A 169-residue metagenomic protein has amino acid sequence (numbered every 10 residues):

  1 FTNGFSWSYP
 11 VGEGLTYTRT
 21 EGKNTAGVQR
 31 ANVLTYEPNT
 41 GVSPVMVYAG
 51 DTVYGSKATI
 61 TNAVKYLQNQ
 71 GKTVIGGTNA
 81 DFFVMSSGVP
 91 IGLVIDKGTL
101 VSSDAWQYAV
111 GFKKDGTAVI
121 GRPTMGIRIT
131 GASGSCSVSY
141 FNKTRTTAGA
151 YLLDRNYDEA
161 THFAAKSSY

Functional and structural regions predicted by a protein language model:
F1-Y169: Gly/Ser/Thr/Pro-rich low-complexity, intrinsically disordered segments
